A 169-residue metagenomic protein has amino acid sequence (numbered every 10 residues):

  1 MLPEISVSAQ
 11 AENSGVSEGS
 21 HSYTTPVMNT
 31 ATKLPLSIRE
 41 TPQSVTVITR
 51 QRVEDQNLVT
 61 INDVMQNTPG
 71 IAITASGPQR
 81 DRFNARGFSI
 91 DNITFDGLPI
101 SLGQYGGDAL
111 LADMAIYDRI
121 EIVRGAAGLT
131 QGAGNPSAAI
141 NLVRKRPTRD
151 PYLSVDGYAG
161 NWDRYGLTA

Functional and structural regions predicted by a protein language model:
P3-D150: Acidic, small-polar-rich N-terminal luminal/periplasmic segments of exported/outer-membrane proteins
V143-A169: Short strand-turn segments of transmembrane beta-barrel domains in outer membranes, especially the first one or two
